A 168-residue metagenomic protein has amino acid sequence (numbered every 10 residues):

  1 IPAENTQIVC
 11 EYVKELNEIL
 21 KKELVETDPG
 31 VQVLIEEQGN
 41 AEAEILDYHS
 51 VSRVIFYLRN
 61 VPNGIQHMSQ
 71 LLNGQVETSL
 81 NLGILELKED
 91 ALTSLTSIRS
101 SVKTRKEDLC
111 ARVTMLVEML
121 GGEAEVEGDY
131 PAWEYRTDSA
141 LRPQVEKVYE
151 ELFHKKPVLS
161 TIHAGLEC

Functional and structural regions predicted by a protein language model:
P2-E15, G30-N81, E86-E89, K103-D108 (+1 more regions): An extended, acidic, His-containing surface patch that forms the Zn2+-binding/catalytic region of metallohydrolases
K14-L24, T114-G122: A common structural junction motif
V25-P29: Short helix-terminating capping/connector loops at secondary-structure junctions
D90, L95-G121: C-terminal, non-catalytic macromolecule-binding modules
